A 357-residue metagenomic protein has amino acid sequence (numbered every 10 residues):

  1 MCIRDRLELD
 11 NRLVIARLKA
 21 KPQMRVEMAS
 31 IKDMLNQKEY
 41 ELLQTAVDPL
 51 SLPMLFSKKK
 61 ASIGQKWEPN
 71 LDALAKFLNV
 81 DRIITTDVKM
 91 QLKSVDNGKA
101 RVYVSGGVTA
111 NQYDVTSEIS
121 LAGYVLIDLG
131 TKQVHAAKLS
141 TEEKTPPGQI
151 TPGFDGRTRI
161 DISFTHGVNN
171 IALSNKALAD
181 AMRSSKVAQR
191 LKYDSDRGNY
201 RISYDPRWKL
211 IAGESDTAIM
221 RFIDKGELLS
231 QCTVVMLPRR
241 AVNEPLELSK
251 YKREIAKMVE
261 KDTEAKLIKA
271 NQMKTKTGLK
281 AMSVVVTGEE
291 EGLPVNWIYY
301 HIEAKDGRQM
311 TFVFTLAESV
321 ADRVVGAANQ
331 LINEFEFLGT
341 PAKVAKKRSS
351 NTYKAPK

Functional and structural regions predicted by a protein language model:
R4-G213, I219, K252-E254, H301 (+3 more regions): Signature of exported/secreted
K58, N199, V242-K250, E318-N329: Soluble non-cytosolic domains of exported or imported proteins
L71, A75, A212, P238-E244 (+3 more regions): Sec/Tat-exported extracytoplasmic proteins
A137, T233-V235, I298, G307-A317 (+1 more regions): Short, well-ordered beta-strand elements
R159-I171, W208, Q309-K357: Surface-exposed amphipathic alpha-helical segments
R183-L191, R253, V259, E264-A265 (+2 more regions): Gram-negative outer-membrane assembly/targeting C-terminal domains
D196, I202-E254, E289-E291: Secretory pathway targeting signatures of secreted, lumenal, and periplasmic proteins
K250-K305: Signature of long, low-cysteine stretches enriched in small and polar/charged residues
